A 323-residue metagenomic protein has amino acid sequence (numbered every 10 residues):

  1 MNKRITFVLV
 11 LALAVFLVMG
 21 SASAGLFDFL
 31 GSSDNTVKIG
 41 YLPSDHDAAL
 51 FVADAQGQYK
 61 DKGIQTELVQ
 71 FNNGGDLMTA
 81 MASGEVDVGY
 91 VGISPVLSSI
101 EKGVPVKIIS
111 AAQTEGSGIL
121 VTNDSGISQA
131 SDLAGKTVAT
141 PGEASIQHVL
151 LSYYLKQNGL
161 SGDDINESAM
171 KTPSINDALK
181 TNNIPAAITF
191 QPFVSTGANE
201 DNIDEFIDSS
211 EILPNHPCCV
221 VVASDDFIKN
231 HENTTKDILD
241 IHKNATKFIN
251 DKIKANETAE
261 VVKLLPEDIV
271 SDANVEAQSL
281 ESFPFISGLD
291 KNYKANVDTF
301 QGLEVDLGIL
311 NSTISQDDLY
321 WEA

Functional and structural regions predicted by a protein language model:
M1-L30: Secretory targeting signatures
A24, K229, E322-A323: Short, solvent-exposed mixed-charge patches
G31-S161, E167-A169, P185-Q191, D204-F206 (+1 more regions): Short, glycine-/small- and polar/acidic-enriched structural segments that line small-molecule recognition paths
A48-V52, G57, T79, S83 (+13 more regions): Solvent-exposed, polar/charged alpha-helical surfaces in well-ordered, non-transmembrane soluble domains, broadly
I93-P95, E167-S168, P173-L265: Pocket-lining segment of extracytoplasmic ligand-binding domains
K229-I309: Secondary-structure end/capping motifs
S312-A323: Hinge/cleft segment of the Venus flytrap/periplasmic-binding protein
